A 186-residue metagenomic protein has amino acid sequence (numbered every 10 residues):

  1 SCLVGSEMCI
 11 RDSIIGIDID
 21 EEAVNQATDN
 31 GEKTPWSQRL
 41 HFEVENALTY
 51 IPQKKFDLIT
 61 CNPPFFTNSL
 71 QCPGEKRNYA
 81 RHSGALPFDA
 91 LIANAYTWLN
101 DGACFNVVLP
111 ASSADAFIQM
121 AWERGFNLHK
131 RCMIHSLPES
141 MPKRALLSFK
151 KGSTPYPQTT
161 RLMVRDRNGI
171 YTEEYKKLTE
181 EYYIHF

Functional and structural regions predicted by a protein language model:
S1-G5, I10: Single conserved hydrophobic/aromatic residue that forms the stacking wall/gate of nucleotide- or nucleobase-binding
S13-D18: Conserved SAM-binding motif I beta-strand of class I
A27-T28: Conserved SAM-binding loop
P35-A47: Conserved SAM-binding strand-loop segment of SAM-dependent methyltransferases
L48-I59: A short acidic, Gly/Pro-enriched loop at the edge of an enzyme's catalytic core that lines a small-molecule cofactor
P63-A90: Mobile active-site "lid"/loop adjacent to the S-adenosyl-L-methionine
A85-P142, L146-L147: Conserved Class I SAM-dependent methyltransferase catalytic core
M141-F186: SAM/dcSAM-binding transferase cores
